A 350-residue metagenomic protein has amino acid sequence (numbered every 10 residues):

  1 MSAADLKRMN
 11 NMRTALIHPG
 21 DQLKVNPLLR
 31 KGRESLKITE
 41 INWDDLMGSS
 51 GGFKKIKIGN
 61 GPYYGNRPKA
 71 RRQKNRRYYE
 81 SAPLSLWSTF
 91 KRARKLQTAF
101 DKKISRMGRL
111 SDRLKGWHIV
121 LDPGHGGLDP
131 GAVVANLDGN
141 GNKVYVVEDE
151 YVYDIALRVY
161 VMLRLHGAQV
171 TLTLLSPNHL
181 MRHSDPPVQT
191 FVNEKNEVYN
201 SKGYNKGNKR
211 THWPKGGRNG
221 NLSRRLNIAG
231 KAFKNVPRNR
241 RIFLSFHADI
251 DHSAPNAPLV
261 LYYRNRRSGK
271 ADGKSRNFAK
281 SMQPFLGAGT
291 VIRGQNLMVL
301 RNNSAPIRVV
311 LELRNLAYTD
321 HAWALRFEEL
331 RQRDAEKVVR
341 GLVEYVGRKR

Functional and structural regions predicted by a protein language model:
M1-D5, N11-T14, G20-R350: Catalytic-site microenvironment of enzymes that process N-acetyl-hexosamine-containing cell-wall polysaccharides
